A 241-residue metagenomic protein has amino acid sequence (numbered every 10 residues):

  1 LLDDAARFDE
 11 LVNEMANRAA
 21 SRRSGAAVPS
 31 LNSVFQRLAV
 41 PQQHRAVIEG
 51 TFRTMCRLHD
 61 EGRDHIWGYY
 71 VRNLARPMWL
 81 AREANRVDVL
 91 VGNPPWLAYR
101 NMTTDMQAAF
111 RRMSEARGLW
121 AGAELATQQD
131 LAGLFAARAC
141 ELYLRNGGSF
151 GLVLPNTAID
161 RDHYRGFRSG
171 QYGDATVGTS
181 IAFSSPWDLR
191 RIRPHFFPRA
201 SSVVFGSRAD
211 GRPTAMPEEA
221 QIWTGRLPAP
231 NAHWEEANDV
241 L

Functional and structural regions predicted by a protein language model:
L1-R86: Coupling/switch/interface segments within P-loop NTPase motor domains and analogous charged loops in nucleic-acid
Y69, R76-L241: Signature of N6-adenine DNA methyltransferases within the class I
